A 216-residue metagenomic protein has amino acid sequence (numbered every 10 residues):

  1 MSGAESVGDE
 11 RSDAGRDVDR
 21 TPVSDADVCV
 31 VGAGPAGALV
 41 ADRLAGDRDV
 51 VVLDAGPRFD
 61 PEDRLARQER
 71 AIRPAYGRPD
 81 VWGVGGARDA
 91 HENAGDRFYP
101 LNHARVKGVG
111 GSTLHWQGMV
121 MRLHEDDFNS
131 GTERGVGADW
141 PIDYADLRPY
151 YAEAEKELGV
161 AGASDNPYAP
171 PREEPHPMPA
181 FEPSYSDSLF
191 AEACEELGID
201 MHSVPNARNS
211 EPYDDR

Functional and structural regions predicted by a protein language model:
M1-S2, V52: Short intrinsically disordered, low-complexity coil segments enriched in acidic
S2-P22: Intrinsically disordered, low-complexity terminal tails and inter-domain linkers enriched for S/T/G/P/D/E
G15-E153: N-terminal glycine-rich phosphate/pyrophosphate-binding loop and immediately adjacent elements
Y76, H91-N93, F98, M119-R122 (+1 more regions): Conserved redox-cofactor binding core of oxidoreductases
